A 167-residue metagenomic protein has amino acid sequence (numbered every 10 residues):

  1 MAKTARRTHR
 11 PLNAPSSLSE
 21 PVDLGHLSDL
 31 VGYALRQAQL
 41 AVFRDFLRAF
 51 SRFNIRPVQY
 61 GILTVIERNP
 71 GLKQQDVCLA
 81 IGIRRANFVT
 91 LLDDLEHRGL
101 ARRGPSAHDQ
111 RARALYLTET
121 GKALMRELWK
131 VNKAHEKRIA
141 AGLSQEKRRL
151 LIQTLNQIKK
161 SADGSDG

Functional and structural regions predicted by a protein language model:
M1-L24, Q145-G167: C-terminal regulatory/oligomerization modules of transcriptional regulators
L24-L27, N132: Short, flexible turn/loop "capping" segments at secondary-structure junctions
H26, Y33-R36, L40-N87, R98 (+1 more regions): N-terminal helix-turn-helix DNA-binding core of bacterial DNA-binding proteins
L35-L40, Y60, Q75, R85-A86 (+5 more regions): Hydrophobic alpha-helical segments, especially transmembrane helices and their immediate juxtamembrane helical caps
F43, G71, D93-N156: Charged, amphipathic alpha-helical coiled-coil/dimerization segments
S51-I55, K137-Q145, D166: Short helix-loop hinge/linker segments at domain boundaries
L79, T90, Q153: DNA-binding alpha-helical recognition surfaces that contact promoter or target DNA
